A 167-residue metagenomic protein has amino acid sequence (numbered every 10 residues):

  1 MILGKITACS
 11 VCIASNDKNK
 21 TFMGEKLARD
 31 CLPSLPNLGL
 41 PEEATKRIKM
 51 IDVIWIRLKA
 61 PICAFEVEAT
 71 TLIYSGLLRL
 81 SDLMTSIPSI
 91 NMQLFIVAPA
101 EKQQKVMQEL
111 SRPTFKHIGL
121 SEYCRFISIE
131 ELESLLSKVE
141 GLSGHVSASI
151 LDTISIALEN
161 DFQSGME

Functional and structural regions predicted by a protein language model:
M1-L3: Gly/Pro/Ser/Thr-rich low-complexity, intrinsically disordered segments predominantly at protein N-termini
K5, I13-K59: Active-site metal-binding core of divalent-cation-utilizing nuclease and nuclease-like domains
I6-S10, F22, D30, A157-E167: Nuclease-adjacent, charged terminal/linker segments that flank catalytic cores
C9-C12, C31, C63, C124: Generic recognition of cysteine residues
V11-A14, I96: A structural signal for short, well-ordered beta-strand segments and their strand-loop junctions that often border
L38-I51, A60-I62, V67-Y123: Catalytic cores of nucleic-acid endonucleases
A100-E167: Domain-level recognition of nuclease-like catalytic cores that cleave nucleotide substrates
